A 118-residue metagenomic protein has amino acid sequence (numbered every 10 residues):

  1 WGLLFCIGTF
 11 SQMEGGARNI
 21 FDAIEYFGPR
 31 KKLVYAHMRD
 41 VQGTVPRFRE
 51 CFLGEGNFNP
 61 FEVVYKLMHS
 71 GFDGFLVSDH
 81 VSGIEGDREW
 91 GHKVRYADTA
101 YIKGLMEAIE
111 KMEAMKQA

Functional and structural regions predicted by a protein language model:
W1-A118: Histidine-acidic metal/acid-base catalytic patches
